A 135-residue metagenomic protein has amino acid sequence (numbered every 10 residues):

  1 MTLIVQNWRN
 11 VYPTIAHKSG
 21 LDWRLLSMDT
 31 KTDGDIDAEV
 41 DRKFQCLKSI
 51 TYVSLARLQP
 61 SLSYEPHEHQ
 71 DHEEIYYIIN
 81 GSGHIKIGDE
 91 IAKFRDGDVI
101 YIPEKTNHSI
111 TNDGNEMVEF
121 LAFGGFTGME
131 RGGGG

Functional and structural regions predicted by a protein language model:
M1-I50, G133-G135: A short, N-terminal "cap"/entry segment at the start of jelly-roll beta-barrel domains of the cupin/DSBH fold
D35-R42, S54-H69: Conserved short histidine dyad/triad with adjacent acidic residue
A56-Q59, E68-I85, F126: Short, conserved beta-strand element in jelly-roll/cupin
P60, D71, E90, T106-N107 (+1 more regions): A generic "binding-loop/recognition-motif" signal
S63-E65, H84, I100, E104-I110: Histidine-centered metal-chelating micro-motifs
D89-E104: Short acidic-glycine-tyrosine-enriched beta hairpin
E104-E130: Ligand-binding loop in jelly-roll beta-barrel domains
